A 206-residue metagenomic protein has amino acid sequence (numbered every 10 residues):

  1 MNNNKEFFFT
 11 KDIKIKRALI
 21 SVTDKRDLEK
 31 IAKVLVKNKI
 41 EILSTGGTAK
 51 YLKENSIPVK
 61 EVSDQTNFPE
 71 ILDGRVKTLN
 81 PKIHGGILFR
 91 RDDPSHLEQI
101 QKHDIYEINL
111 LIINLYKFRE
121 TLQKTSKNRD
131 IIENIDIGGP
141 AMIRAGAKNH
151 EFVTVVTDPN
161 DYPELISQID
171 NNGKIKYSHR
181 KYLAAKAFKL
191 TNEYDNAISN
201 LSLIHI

Functional and structural regions predicted by a protein language model:
N2-S202: Active-site loop-to-helix "anion-binding N-cap" substructures in soluble metabolic enzymes
I204-I206: Conserved small/polar residues in nucleotide/adenosyl-binding loops
